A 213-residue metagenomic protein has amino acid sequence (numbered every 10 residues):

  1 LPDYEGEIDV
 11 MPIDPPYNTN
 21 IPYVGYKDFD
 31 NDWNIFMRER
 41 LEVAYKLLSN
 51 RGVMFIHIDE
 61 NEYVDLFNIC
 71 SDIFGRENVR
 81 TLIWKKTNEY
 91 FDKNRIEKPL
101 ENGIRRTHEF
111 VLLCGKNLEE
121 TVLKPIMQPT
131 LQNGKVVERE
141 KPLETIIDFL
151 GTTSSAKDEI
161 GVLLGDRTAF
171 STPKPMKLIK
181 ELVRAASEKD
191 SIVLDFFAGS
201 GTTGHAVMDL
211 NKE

Functional and structural regions predicted by a protein language model:
L1-I192: Class I S-adenosyl-L-methionine
I13, S191-L210: A phosphate-binding catalytic loop at a beta-strand-loop-alpha-helix junction that coordinates phosphoryl groups
E213: SAM cofactor-binding core of SAM-dependent methyltransferases, primarily the Rossmann-like beta-alpha-beta module
